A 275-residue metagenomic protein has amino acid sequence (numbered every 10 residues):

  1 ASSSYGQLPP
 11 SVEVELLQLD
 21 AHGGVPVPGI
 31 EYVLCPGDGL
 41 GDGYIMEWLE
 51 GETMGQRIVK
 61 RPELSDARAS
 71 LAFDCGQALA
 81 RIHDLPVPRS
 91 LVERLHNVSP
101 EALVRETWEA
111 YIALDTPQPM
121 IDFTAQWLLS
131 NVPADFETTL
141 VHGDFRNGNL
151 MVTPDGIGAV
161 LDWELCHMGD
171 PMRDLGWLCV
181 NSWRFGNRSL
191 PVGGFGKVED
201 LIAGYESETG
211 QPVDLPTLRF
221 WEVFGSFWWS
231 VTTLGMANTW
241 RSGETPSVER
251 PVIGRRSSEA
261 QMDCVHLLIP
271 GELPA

Functional and structural regions predicted by a protein language model:
A1-E137: ATP-binding pocket architecture of kinase catalytic cores
G23-V27, D84-E93, T209-D214, W240-S242 (+1 more regions): Surface-exposed helix-capping loop/turn segments at secondary-structure junctions
I30, D42, I82, Q126-R173 (+1 more regions): Active-site acidic catalytic loop and adjacent metal/ATP-binding pocket of ATP-dependent phosphoryl transfer enzymes
V92, A237-I253: Hydrophobic/aromatic-rich alpha-helical bundle segments in the mid-to-C-terminal region
L95, V213-F224: All-alpha amphipathic helical-bundle segments outside canonical DNA-binding/catalytic cores that form hydrophobic
D174-G210, F224-S242: Active-site activation/catalytic loop segments of kinase-like enzymes and analogous catalytic loops in related
S242, V252-A275: Regulatory N- and C-terminal appendages and interdomain linkers associated with kinase/kinase-like NTP transferase
